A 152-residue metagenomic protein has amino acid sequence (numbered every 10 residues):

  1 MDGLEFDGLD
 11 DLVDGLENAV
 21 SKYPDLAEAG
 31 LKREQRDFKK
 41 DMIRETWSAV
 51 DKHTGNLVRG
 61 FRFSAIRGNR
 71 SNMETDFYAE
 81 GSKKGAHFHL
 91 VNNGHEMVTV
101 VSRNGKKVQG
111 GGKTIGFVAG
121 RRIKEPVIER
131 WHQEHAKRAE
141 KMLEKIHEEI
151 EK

Functional and structural regions predicted by a protein language model:
M1-F6, E45-K152: Charged, low-complexity interaction tracts
M1-K22: N-terminal, Lys/Arg- and Ser/Thr-rich interaction peptides
A27-M42, H135: Non-globular disordered terminal and juxtamembrane segments underlying protein topogenesis/assembly
